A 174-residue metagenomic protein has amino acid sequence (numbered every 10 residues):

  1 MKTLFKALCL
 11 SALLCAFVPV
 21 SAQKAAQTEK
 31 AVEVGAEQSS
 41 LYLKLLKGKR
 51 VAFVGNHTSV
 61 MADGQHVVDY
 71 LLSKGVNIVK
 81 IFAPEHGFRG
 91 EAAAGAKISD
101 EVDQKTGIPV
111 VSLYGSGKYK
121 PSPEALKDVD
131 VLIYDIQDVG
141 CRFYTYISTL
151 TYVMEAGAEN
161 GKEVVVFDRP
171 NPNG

Functional and structural regions predicted by a protein language model:
M1-Q27: Bacterial Sec-dependent N-terminal signal peptides
A31-V76: N-terminal phosphate-binding or glycine-rich loops at protein starts, especially the Walker A/P-loop of NTPases
Y70-L71, T149-N160: Catalytic-core regions built around general acid/base machinery
V76, E159-E163: A short helix->loop->beta-strand "cap" motif at the edges of active sites that frequently abuts
N77-G87: Short internal beta-strands
G90-G95, V165-G174: Glycine-rich, charge-decorated loop segments at or immediately adjacent to ligand/cofactor-binding or catalytic sites
I98-V129, C141: Glycine-rich oxoanion-binding loops at beta->alpha junctions
D138-L150: Glycine/threonine-rich flexible loop motifs
